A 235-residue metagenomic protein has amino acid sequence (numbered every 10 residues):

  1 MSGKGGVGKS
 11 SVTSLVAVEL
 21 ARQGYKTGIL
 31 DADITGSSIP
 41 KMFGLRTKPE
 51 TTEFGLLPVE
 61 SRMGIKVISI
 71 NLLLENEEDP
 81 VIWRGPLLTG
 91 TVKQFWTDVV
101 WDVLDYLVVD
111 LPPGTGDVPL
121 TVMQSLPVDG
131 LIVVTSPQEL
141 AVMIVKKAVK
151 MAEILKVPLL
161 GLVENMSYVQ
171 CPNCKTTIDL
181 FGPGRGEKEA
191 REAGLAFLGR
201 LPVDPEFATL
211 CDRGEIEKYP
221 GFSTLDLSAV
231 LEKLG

Functional and structural regions predicted by a protein language model:
M1-D33, V149, L155: Walker A/P-loop phosphate-binding motif and the immediately C-terminal alpha-helix
G5, D31, I39, I68 (+6 more regions): Residue-level signature of catalytic and energy-coupling elements of molecular machines, predominantly ATP/GTP-dependent
V7-L15, S37-P40, L111-P119, A141-I144: Short glycine/serine/threonine-rich phosphate/pyrophosphate-binding segments that cradle anionic phosphate groups
K26-E77, I82, T89: Phosphate-binding loop that captures ATP/GTP phosphates
I68, V92, L111, Q124 (+2 more regions): Glycine-rich phosphate-binding loops of nucleotide-dependent enzymes
L74-V122: Phosphate-binding/switch loop-helix module in NTP-utilizing enzymes
D102-V108, T115, P127-A148: Conserved Switch II/interswitch segment of TRAFAC-class P-loop GTPases
V149-G235: C-terminal lobe/tail of nucleotide-utilizing enzymes
